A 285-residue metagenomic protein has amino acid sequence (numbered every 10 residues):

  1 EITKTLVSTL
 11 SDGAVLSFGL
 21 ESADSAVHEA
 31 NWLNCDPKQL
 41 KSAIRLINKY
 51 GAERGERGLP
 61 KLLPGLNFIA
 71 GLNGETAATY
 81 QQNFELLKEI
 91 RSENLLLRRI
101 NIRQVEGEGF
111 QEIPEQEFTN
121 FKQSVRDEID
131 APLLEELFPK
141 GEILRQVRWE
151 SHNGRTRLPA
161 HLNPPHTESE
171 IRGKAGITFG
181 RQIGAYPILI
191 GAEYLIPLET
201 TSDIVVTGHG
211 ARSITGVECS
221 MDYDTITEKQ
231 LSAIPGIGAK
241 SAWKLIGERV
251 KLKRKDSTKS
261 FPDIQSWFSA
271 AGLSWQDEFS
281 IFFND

Functional and structural regions predicted by a protein language model:
E1-E75: Conserved SAM/AdoMet-binding glycine-rich loop
T3-K4, N73-S92: Short, electropositive alpha-helical surface patch
L6, Q116-F118, L252: Extended compositionally biased segments used for macromolecular assembly or nucleic-acid engagement
L20-E21, S25-N31, L62-A78, N94-E128 (+3 more regions): Flexible glycine/acidic-rich beta-alpha junction loops that bind and position SAM and/or redox cofactors in anaerobic
R57, S92-L95: Short helix-capping segments at alpha-helix termini
Q123-D224: Terminal RNA-binding accessory module
M221-A233, K244-G247, K255-D285: C-terminal extensions
G238-A239: Small-residue hinge/turn detector
